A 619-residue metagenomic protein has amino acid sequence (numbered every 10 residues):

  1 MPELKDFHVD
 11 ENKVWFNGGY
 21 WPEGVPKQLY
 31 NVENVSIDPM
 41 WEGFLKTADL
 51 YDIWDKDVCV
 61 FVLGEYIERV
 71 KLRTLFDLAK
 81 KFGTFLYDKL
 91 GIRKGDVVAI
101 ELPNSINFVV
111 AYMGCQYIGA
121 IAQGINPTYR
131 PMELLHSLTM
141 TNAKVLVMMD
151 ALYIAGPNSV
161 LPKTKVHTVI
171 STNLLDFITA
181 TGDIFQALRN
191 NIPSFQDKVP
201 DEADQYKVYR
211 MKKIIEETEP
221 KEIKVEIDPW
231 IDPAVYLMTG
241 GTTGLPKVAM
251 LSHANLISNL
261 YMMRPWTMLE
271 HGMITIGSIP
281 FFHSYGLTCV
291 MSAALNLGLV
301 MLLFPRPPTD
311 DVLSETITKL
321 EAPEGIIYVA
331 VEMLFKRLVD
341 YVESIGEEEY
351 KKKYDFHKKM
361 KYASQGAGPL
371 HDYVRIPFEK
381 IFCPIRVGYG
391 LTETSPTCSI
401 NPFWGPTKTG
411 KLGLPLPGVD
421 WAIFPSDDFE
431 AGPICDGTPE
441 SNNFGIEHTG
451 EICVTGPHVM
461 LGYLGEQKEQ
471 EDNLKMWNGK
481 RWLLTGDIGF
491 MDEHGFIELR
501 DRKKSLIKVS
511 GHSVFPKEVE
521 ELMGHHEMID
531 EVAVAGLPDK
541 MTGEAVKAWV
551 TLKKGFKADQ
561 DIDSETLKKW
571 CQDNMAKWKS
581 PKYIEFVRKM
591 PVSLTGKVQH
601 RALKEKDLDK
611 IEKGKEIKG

Functional and structural regions predicted by a protein language model:
M1-V70, T74-K89, K94, K163 (+8 more regions): N-lobe entry segment of adenylate-forming
R69-R73, E226, A234-S258: Conserved AMP-binding A3 loop
Y129, H136, L146-M148, G456 (+6 more regions): AMP-binding/adenylate-forming catalytic core of the ANL superfamily
V169, I317-T318, G325-A330, D340-T407 (+1 more regions): Gly/Ser/Thr-rich phosphate-binding loop
T172, M575-V598, E616-G619: AMP-binding/adenylate-forming catalytic domain of the ANL superfamily
R189-M238, L245, M268-I274: Conserved pre-ATP/AMP-binding loop-to-beta segment of ANL
I257-I274, F282-I327, K336-R337, Y341-Y350: Conserved AMP-binding/adenylation subdomain of ANL enzymes
P415-G418, D428-M476, V514: Conserved ATP/PPi-binding loop(s) of AMP-dependent carboxylate-activating enzymes
